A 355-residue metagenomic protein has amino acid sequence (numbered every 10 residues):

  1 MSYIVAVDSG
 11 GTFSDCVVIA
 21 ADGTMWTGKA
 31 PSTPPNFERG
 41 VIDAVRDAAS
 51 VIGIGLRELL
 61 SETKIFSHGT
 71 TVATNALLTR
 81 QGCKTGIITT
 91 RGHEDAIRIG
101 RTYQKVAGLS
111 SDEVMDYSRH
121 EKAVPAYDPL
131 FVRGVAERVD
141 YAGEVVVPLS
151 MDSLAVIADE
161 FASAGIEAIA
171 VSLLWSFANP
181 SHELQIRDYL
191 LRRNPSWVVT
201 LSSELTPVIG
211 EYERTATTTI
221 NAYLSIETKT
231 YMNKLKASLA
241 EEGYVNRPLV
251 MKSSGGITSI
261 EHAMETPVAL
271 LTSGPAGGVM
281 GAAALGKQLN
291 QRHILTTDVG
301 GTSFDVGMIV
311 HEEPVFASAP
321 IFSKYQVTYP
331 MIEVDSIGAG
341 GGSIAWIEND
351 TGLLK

Functional and structural regions predicted by a protein language model:
M1-K355: N-terminally biased helix-coil "hinge/interface" segments that flank
